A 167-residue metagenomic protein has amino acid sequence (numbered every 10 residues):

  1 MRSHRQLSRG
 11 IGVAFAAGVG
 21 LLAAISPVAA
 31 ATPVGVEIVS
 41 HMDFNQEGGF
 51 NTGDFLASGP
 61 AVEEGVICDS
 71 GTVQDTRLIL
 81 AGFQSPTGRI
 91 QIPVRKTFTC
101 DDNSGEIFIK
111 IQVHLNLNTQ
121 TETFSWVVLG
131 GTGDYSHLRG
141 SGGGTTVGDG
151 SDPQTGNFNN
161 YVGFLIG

Functional and structural regions predicted by a protein language model:
R2-A14: Bacterial N-terminal signal peptides that target proteins for export
H4, I25, L138-S141: Surface-exposed loop/turn and secondary-structure junction residues enriched for glycine/proline
Q6, G20-L21, F55: Acidic/proline-rich low-complexity IDRs
G12-A24: Bacterial N-terminal signal peptides
L21-G35: C-terminal region of N-terminal signal peptides and the immediate post-cleavage residues of exported proteins
A31-G167: Beta-strand-enriched cores of mature, soluble protein domains
